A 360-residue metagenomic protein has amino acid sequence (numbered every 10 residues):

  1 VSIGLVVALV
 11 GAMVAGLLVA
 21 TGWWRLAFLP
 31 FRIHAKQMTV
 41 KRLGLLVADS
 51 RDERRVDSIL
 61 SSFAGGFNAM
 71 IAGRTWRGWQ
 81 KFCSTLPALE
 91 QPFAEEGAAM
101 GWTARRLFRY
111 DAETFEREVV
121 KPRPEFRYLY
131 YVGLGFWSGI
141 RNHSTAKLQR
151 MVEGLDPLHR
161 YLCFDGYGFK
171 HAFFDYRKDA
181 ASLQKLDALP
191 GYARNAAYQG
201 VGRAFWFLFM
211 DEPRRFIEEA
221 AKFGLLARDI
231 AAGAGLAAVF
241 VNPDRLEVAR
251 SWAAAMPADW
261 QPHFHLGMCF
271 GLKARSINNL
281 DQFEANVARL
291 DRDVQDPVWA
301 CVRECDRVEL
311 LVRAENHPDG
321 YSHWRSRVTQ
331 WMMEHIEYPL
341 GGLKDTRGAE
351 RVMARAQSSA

Functional and structural regions predicted by a protein language model:
V1-G11: Feature marks short, highly hydrophobic, charge-poor N-terminal signal-anchor/signal peptide-like helices that anchor
L9-V19: Alpha-helical membrane-embedded segments
L17-A360: Mature, well-folded catalytic/scaffold domains that follow N-terminal targeting or propeptide regions
